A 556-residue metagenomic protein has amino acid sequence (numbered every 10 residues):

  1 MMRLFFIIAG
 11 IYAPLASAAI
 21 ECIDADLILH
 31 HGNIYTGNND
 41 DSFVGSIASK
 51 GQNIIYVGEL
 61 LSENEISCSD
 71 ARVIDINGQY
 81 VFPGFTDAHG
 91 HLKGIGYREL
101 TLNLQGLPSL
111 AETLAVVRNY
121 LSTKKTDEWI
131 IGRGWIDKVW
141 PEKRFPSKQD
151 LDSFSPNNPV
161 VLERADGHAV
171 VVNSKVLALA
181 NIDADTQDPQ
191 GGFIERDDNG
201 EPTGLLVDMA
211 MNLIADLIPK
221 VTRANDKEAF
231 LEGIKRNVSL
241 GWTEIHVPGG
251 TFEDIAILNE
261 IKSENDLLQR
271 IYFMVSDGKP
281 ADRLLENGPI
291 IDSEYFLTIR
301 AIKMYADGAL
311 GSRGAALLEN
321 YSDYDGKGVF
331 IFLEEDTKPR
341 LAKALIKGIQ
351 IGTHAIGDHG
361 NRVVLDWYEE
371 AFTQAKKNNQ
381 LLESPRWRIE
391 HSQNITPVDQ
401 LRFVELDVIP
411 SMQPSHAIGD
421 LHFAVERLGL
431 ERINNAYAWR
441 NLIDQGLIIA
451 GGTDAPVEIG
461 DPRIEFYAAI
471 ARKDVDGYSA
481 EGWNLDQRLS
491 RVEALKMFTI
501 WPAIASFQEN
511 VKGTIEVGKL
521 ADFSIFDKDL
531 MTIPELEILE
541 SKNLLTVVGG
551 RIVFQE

Functional and structural regions predicted by a protein language model:
M1-I8: Sec-dependent signal peptide recognition, specifically the positively charged N-region followed immediately by
A13-A16: N-terminal signal peptide c-region/cleavage motif recognized by signal peptidases
I20-H31, Y35, N39-E286, R300 (+6 more regions): Divalent metal-binding segments
N33-I34, Q52-I55, I504, F523-S524 (+1 more regions): Short beta-strand segments in beta-sandwich/barrel cores
K262-N265, G288-E294, F403-E405: Acidic (Asp/Glu)-rich catalytic clusters
F296-G314, D407-I418: Non-cysteine beta-strand/loop elements that form the S-adenosyl-L-methionine
A342-Q350, H359-W387, H391-S392, P397-L401 (+3 more regions): His/Asp/Glu-enriched, well-ordered alpha-helical/loop segment that forms or immediately abuts the divalent-metal
